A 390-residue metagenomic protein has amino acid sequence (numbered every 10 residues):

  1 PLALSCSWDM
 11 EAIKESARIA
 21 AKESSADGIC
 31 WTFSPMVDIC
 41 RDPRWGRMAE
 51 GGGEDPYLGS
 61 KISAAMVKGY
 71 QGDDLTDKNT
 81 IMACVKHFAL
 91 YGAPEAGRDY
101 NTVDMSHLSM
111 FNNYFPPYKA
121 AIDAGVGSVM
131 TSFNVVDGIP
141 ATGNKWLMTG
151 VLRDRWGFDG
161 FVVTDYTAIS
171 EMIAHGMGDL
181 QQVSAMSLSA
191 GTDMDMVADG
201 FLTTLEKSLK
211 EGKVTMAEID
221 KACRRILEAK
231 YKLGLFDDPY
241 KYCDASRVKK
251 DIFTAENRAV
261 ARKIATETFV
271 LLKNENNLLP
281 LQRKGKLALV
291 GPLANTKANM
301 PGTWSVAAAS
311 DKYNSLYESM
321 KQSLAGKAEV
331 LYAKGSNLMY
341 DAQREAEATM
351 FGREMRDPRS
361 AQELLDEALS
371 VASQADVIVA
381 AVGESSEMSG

Functional and structural regions predicted by a protein language model:
P1-G390: Glycoside hydrolase catalytic-domain context in secreted enzymes
